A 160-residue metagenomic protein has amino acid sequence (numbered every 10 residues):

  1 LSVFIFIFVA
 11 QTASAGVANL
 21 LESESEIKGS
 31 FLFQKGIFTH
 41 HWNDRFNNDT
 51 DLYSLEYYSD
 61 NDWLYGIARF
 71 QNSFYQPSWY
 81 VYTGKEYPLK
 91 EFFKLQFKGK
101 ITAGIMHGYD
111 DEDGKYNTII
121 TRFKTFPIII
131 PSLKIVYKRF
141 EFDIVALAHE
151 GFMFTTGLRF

Functional and structural regions predicted by a protein language model:
L1-V3: Sec-dependent signal peptide recognition, specifically the positively charged N-region followed immediately by
V9-T12: N-terminal signal peptide c-region/cleavage motif recognized by signal peptidases
G16-G29, N61-D62, P88-G99: Short loop/turn motifs that connect adjacent beta-strands in outer-membrane beta-barrel proteins
I27-R69: N-terminal leader/targeting helix
K35, Y53-Y57, I67, V81-Y87 (+4 more regions): Residues on the lipid-exposed face of transmembrane beta-strands in outer-membrane beta-barrel proteins
H40-D49, R69-Y80, F123-T125, E141-R159: Solvent-exposed loop/turn segments connecting transmembrane beta-strands in outer-membrane beta-barrel proteins
F46, F97-I128: Outer-membrane beta-barrel translocator/channel fold
T50, D60-D62, Q76-Y80, K94-K100 (+1 more regions): Short connector loops at helix/strand junctions that flank enzyme active sites, especially segments positioning acidic
